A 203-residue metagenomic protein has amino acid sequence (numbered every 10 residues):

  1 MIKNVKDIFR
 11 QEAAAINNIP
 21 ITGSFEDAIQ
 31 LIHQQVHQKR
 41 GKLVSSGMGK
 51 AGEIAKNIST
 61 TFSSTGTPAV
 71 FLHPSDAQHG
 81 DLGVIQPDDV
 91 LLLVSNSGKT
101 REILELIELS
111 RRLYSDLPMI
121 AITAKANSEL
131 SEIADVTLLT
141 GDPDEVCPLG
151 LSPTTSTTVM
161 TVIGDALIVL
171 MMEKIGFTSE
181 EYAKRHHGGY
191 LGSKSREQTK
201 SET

Functional and structural regions predicted by a protein language model:
M1-H37, G41: An N-terminal, well-structured beta->alpha segment
Q34-K42, R111-P118, R196-E202: Intrinsically disordered, low-complexity coil segments
K42-I175: Glycine-rich phosphate-binding loops that contact phosphosugars or nucleotide phosphates
V146, E173-T203: Internal, active-site/partner-interface "lid" segment
